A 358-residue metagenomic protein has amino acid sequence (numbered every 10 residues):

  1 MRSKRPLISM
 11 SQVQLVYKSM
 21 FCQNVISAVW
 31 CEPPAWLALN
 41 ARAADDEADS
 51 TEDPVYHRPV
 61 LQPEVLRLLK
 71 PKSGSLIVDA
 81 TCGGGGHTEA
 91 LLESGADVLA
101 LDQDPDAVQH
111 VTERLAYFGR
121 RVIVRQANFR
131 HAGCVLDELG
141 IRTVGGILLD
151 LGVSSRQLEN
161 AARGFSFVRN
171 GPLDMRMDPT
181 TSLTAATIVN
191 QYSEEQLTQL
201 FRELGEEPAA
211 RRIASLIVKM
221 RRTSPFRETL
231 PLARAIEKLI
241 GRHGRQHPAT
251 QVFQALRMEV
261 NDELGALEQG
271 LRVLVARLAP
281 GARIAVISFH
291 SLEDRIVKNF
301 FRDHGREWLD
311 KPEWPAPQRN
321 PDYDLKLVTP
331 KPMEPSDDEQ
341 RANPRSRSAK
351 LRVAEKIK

Functional and structural regions predicted by a protein language model:
R2-R5, Q12-Y17, F21-K358: S-adenosyl-L-methionine-dependent methyltransferase catalytic core, i.e., the SAM/SAH-binding region
